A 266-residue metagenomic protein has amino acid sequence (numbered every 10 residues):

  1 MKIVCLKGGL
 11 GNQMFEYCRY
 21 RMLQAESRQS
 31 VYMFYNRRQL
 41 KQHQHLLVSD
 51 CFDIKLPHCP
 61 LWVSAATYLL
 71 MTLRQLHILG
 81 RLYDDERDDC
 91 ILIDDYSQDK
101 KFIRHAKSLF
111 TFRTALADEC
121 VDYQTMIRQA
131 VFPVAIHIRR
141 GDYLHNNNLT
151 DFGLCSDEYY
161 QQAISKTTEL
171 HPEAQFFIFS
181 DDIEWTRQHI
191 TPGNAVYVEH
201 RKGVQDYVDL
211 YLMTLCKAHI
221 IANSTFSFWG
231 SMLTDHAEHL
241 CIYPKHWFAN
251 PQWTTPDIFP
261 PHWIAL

Functional and structural regions predicted by a protein language model:
M1-I3: Extreme N-terminal starter segment of soluble prokaryotic enzymes
C5-F15: A short, glycine/small-residue-rich beta-strand->loop->alpha-helix junction that serves as a flexible
L10, S165-P251: Donor-binding and catalytic core of enzymes assembling or modifying cell-surface/extracellular glycoconjugates
F15-L23: Short amphipathic alpha-helix
Q29-L40: A short beta-strand-loop structural module common to alpha/beta enzyme folds
Q39-H171: Secretory-pathway luminal glycosyltransferase catalytic domains
K41-K55, T186-N194, T254-F259: Short, aromatic/basic amphipathic alpha-helical patches
A249-L266: Leloir-type glycosyltransferase catalytic cores
